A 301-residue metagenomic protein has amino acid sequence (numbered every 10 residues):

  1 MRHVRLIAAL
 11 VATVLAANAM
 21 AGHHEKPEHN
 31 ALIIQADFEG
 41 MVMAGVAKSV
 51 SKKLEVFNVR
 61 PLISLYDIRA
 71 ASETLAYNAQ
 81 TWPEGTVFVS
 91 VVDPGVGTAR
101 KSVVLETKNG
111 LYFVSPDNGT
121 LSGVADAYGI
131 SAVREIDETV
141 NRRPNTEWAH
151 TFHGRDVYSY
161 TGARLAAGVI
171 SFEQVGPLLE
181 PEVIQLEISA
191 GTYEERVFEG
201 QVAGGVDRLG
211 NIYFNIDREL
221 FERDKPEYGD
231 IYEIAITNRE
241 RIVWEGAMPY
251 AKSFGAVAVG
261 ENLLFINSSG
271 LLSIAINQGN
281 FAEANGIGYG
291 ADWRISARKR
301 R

Functional and structural regions predicted by a protein language model:
M1-I7: Bacterial N-terminal signal peptides that target proteins for export
I7-N18: Bacterial N-terminal signal peptides
G22-H23: Boundary of Sec targeting at the N-terminus
P27-L62: N-terminal glycine-rich anion-binding loop in soluble enzyme alpha/beta folds
H29-A31, S51-E55, D67-E73, T81-V92 (+1 more regions): Active-site histidine-anchored catalytic micro-motif
D37, T161, N277: A residue-level signal for conserved active-site and pocket-lining positions in enzyme catalytic cores
P144-Y228: Anionic-ligand-binding alpha/beta catalytic cores of soluble enzymes and soluble regulatory domains that recognize
Y213-G286: A conserved acidic, glycine/proline-rich C-terminal tail/linker
